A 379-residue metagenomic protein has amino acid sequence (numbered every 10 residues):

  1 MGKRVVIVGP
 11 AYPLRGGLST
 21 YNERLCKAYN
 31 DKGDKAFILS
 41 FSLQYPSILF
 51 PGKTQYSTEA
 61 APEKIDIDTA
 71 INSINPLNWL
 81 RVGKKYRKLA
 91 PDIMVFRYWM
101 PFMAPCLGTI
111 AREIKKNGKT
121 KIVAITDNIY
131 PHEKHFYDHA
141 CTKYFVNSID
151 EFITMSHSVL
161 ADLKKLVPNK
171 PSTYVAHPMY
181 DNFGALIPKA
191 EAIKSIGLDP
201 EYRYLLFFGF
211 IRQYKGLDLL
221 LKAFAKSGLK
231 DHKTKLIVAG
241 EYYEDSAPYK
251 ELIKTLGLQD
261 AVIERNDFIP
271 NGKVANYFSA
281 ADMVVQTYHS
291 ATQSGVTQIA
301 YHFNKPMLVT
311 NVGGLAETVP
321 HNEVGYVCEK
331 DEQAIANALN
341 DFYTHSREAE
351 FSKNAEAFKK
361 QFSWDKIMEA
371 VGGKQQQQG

Functional and structural regions predicted by a protein language model:
G9-R15, C26-K88, V159, K164 (+1 more regions): N-terminal strand-loop element at the rim of the active site of nucleotide-sugar-dependent glycosyltransferases
F41-Y45, F208, K235-P248, D267: Glycosyltransferase donor-sugar binding loop
N147-I187: Donor nucleotide-sugar binding/catalytic pocket of nucleotide-sugar-dependent glycosyltransferases
L198-K215, L221-F224, I237: Conserved donor-binding/catalytic core segment of Leloir-type glycosyltransferases
A247-G272: Nucleotide-activated donor-binding/catalytic signature segment of Leloir-type glycosyltransferases, i.e., the conserved
N276-T292, K305: Acidic donor-binding loop of glycosyltransferase active sites
Q286, A300-Y301, P306-V309, V319: Short hydrophobic beta-strand element within catalytic cores of glycosyltransferases and related nucleotide-activated
H321-Q333, D341-S346: Conserved acidic donor-binding segment of nucleotide-sugar-dependent glycosyltransferases
